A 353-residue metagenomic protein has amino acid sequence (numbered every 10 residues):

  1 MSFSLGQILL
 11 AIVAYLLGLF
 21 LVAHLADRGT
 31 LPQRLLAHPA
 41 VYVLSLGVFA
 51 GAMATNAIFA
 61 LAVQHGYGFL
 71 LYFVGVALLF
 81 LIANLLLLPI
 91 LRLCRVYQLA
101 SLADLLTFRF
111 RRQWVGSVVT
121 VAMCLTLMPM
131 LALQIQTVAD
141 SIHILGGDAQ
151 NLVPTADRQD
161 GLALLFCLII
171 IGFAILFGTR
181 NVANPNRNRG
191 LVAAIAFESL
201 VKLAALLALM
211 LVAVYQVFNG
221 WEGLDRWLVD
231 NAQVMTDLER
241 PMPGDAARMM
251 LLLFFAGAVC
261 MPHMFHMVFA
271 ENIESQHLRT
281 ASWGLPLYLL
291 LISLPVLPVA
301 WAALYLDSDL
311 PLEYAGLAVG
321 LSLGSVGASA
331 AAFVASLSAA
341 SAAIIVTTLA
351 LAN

Functional and structural regions predicted by a protein language model:
M1-A57, L165-L191, F197, L203: Membrane-interface "cap" regions at the ends of multi-pass membrane proteins
M1-T30, V212, V217-N219, N231 (+1 more regions): Helix-loop-helix hairpins and the membrane-proximal interhelical loops of multi-pass alpha-helical transport proteins
G18, V118-L133, F173, S199-Q216 (+3 more regions): Selective recognition of specific alpha-helical transmembrane segments in multi-pass small-molecule
L19, L71-R180, N184, M249-G257 (+3 more regions): Helix-loop-helix module between adjacent transmembrane segments
L35-L99, M249-G257, M264-A270, S275-L310 (+1 more regions): Membrane-interface helix-loop-helix modules in multi-pass membrane proteins
V41-A50, R109-Q113, A196-L209, P286-L290: Small-residue-rich segments of transmembrane alpha-helices in multi-pass membrane proteins, especially helix faces
D104-R111, I144-G147, G190-A194, M267-A270 (+2 more regions): Short amphipathic alpha-helical coupling elements at transmembrane boundaries
G146-A163, A213-F254, A318: Helix-loop-helix junctions that connect adjacent transmembrane segments in multi-pass membrane transporters
